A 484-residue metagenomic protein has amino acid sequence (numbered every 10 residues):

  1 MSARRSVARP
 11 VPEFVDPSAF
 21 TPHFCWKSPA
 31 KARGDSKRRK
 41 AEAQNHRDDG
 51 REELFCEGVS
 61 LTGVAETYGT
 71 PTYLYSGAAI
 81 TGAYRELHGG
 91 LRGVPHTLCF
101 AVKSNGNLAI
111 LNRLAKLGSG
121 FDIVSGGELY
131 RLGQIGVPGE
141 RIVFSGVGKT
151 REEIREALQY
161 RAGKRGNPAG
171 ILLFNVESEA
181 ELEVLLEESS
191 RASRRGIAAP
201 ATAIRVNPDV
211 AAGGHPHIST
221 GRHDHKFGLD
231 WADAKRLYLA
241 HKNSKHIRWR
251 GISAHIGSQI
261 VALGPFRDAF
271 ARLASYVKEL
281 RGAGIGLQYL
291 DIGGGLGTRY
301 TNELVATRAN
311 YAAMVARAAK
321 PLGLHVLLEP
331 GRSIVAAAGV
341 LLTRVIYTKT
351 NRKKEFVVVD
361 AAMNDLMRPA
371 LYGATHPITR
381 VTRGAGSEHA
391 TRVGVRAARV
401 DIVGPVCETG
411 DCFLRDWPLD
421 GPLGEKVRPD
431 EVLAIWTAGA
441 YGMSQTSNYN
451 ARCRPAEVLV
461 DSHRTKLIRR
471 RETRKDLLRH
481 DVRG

Functional and structural regions predicted by a protein language model:
M1-V176, L182-P200, L239, S244-R248 (+3 more regions): A charged N-terminal "starter" segment
P12-P17, F24, D35, N167-P168 (+4 more regions): Active-site loop/helix belt of alpha/beta enzymes
C56-V59, Y75-G82, N105, A180 (+13 more regions): Conserved active-site and cofactor/substrate-binding residues in soluble primary-metabolism enzymes
I80, K103, S125, A157 (+7 more regions): Conserved, mostly hydrophobic/aromatic
F100, F121-V124, F144, F174-S178 (+8 more regions): General beta-strand structural signal in soluble alpha/beta enzymes
S104-G106, G127-E128, G148-K149, S178-A180 (+6 more regions): Active-site-proximal loop/turn and secondary-structure-junction residues that shape catalytic pockets, frequently
G196-A211: Glycine-rich, aromatic-flanked loop segments that form ligand/cofactor-binding clefts across common enzyme folds
M314, G323-G484: Charged (often Lys/Glu-rich) extended helix/loop segments that serve as interaction or gating elements
